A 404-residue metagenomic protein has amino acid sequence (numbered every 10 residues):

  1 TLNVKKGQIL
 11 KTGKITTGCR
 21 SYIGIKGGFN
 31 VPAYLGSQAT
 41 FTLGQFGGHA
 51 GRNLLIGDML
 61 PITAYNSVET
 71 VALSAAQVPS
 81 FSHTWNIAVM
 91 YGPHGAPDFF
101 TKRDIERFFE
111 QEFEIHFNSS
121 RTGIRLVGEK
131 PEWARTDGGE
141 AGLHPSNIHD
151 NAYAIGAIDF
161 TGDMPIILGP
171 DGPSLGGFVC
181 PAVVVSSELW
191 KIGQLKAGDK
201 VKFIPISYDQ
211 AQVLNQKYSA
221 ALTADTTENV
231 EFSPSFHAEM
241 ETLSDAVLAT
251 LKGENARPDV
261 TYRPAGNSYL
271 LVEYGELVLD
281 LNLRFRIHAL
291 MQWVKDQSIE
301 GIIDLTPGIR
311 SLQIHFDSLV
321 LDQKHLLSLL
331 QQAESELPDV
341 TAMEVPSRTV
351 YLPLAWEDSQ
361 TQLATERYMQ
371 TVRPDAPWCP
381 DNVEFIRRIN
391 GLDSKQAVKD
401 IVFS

Functional and structural regions predicted by a protein language model:
T1-S404: Conserved "landmark" site that anchors the functional core of diverse proteins
